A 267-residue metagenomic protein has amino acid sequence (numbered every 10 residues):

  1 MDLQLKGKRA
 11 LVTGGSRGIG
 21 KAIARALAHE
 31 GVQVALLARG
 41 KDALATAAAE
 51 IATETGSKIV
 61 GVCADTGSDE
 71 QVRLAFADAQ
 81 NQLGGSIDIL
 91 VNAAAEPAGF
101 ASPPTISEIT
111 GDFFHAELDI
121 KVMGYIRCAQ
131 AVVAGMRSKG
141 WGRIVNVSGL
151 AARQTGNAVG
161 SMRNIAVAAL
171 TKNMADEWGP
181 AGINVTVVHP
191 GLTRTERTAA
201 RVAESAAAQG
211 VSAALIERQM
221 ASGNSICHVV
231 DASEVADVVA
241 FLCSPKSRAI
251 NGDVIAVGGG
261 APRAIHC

Functional and structural regions predicted by a protein language model:
R9, S16-R17: Conserved glycine-rich cofactor-binding loop
G18-I19, P103, A240, N251-C267: Short C-terminal tail/terminal secondary-structure segment of NAD(P)H-dependent dehydrogenase/reductase domains
E30-A47: Conserved glycine-rich Rossmann-like NAD(P)H-binding loop of the short-chain dehydrogenase/reductase
R73, A95-H115, S138, V159: Conserved mid-core segment of classical short-chain dehydrogenase/reductases
D88, S107-I126, W141, V145 (+1 more regions): Catalytic Tyr-X3-Lys loop
E96-P97, G111, R143-P180, G191-T193: Catalytic loop of short-chain dehydrogenase/reductase
A129-Q130, K172: A short, exposed helix-loop element centered on a Lys and neighboring polar residues
G179, N184, I250-G252: Short, small/polar-rich loop/turn modules that mediate ligand/substrate recognition or access, typified
